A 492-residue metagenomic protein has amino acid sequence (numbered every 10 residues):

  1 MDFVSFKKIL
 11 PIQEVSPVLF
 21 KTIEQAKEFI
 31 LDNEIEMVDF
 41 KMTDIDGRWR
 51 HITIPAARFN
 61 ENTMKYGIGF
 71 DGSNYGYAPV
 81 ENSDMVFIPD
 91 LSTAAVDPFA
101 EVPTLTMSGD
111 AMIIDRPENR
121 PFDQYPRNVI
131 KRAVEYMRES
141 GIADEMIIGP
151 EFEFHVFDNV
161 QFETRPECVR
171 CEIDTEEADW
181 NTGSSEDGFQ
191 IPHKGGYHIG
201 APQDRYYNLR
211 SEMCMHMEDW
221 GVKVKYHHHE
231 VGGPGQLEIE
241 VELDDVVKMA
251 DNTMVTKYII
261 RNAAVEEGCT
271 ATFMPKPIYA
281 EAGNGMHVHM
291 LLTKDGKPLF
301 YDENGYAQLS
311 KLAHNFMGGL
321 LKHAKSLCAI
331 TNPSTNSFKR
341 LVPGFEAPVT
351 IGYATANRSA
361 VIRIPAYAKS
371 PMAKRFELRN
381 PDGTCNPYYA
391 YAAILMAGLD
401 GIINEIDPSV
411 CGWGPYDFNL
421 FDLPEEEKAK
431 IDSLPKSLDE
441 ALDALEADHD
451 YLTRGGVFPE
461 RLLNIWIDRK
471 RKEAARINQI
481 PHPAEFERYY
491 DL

Functional and structural regions predicted by a protein language model:
D2-L492: Glycine-rich, acidic/polar active-site loops that bind/position phosphate-bearing ligands
